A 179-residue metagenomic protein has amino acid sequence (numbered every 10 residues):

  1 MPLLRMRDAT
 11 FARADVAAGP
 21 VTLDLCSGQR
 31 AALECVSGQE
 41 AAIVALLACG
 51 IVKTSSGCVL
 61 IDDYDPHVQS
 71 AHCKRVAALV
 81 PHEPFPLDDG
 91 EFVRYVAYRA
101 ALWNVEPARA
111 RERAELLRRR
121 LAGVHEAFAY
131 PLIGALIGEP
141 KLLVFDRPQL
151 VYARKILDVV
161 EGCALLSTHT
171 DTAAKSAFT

Functional and structural regions predicted by a protein language model:
M6-A9, V16-A31, G57: Conserved beta-strand
A32, A71, R75-H82, A97: ABC nucleotide-binding domain signature
A32-L46: Glycine-rich P-loop/Walker A and Walker A-like loops and their local beta1-loop-alpha1 context in P-loop NTPases
C49: Helix-to-loop junction immediately C-terminal to a conserved catalytic motif
G57-D65, H72-C73: Conserved ABC transporter NBD signature motif
E83, D88-W103, R113: Q-loop/switch helix immediately C-terminal to the Walker
P131-L132, Y152: Hydrophobic anchor residue at the start of the ABC signature
G138: Conserved signature/switch motifs of ABC ATPase nucleotide-binding domains
